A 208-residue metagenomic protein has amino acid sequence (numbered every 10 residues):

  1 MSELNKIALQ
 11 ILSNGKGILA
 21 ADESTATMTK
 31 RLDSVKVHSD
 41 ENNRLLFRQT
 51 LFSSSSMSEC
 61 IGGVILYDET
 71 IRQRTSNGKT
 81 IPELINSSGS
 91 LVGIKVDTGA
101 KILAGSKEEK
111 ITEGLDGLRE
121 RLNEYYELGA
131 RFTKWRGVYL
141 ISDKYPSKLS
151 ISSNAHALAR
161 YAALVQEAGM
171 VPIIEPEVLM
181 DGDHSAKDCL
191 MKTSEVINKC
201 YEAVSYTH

Functional and structural regions predicted by a protein language model:
M1-L128, I141: Alpha/beta catalytic barrel-like cores
S39, K110-G117, P146-A157, H184-V196: Alpha-helix N-cap and loop-to-helix initiation/capping positions
D40, W135, I174: Conserved, mostly hydrophobic/aromatic
Q49, E120, E124, S153-E167 (+2 more regions): Alpha-helical scaffolding segments of alpha/beta enzyme cores, especially the outer helices of TIM-barrel or partial
V64, T133, P172-I173: Hydrophobic residues within beta-strands of alpha/beta enzymes
T207-H208: Conserved small/polar residues in nucleotide/adenosyl-binding loops
